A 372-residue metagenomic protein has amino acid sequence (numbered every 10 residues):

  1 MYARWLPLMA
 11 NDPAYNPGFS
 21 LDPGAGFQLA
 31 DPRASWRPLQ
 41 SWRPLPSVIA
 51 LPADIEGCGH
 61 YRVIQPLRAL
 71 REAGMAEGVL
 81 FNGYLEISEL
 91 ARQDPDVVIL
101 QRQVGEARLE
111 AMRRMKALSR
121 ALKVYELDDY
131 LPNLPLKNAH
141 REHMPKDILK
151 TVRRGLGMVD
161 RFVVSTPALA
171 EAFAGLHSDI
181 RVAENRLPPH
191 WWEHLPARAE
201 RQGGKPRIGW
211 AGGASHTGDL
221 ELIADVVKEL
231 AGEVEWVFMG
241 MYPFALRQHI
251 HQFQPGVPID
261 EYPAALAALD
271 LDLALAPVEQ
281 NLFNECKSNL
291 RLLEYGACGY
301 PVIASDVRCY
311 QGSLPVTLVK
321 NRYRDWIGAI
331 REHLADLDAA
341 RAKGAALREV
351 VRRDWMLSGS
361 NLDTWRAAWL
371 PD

Functional and structural regions predicted by a protein language model:
M1-S47, A73-A76: C-terminal, non-catalytic tails of nucleotide-sugar-dependent glycosyltransferases
S35-E106: N-terminal pre-catalytic "stem/leader" segment of glycosyltransferase-like enzymes
D54-M75, N185-D270: Conserved catalytic-core segment of nucleotide-activated headgroup transferases in glycan assembly
R114, L118, L131, E142-F162: Membrane-proximal helix-turn-helix segments that form the acceptor-binding/catalytic region of lipid-linked
G157-H194: Donor nucleotide-sugar binding/catalytic pocket of nucleotide-sugar-dependent glycosyltransferases
S215-G218, D260-A297, A304-G312: Nucleotide-sugar-dependent
Q311-E332: Change "using UDP/GDP/dTDP sugars" to "using nucleotide sugars
A335-L370: A charged, aromatic-enriched C-terminal amphipathic alpha-helix characteristic of glycosyltransferases across folds
